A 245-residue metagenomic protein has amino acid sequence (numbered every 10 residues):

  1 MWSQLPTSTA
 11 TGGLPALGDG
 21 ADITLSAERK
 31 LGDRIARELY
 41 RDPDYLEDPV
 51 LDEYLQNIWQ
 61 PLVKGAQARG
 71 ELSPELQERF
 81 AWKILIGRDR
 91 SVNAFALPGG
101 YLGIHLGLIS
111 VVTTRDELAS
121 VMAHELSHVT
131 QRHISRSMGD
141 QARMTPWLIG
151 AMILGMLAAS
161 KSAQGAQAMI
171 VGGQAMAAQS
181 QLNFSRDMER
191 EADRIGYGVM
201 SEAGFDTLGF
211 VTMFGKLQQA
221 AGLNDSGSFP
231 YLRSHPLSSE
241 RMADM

Functional and structural regions predicted by a protein language model:
W2-A159, A178-F184, E191-H235, S239 (+1 more regions): Peri-catalytic and regulatory segments of divalent metal-dependent proteins
A94, P98, G165-V171: Flexible hinge/switch segments at interdomain interfaces of large molecular machines
A159-G165: Short hydrophobic alpha-helical membrane-entry/anchor segments
V171-G173, D187-E191: Active-site-adjacent, His/Asp/Glu-enriched structural segments that form or flank metal-binding and acid/base networks
